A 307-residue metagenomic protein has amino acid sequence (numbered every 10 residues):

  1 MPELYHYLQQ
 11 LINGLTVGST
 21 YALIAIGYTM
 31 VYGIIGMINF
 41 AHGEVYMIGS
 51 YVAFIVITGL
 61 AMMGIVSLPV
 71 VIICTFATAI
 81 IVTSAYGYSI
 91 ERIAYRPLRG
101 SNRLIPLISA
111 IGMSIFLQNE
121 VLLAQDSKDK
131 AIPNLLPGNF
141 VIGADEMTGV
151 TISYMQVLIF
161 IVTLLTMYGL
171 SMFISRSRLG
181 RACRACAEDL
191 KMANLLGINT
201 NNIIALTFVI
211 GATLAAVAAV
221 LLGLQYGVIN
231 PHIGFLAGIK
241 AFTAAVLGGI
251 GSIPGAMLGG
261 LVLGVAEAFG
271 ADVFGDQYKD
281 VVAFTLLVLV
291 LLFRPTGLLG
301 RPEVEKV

Functional and structural regions predicted by a protein language model:
M1-A25, V52, M63-T75, S101-I105 (+2 more regions): Membrane-interfacial amphipathic/re-entrant helices at transmembrane-helix boundaries
P2-T20, S127, I152, F173-R178 (+2 more regions): Inter-helical junctions in multi-pass inner-membrane proteins, predominant in energy-converting antiporter-like
S19, Y28-Y51, G100-I105, L179-A182 (+6 more regions): Short, non-helical or kinked segments that cap or interrupt transmembrane helices
G33-A41, A85-D129, F173-G180, F235-G238 (+2 more regions): Short loop segments and helix-boundary regions at transmembrane helix junctions of multi-pass inner-membrane proteins
I34-M37, A41-S89, I93, G249 (+1 more regions): Membrane-embedded helix boundary and interhelical linker motif in transport proteins
M63-M113, E120, L258-L263, E267 (+1 more regions): Alpha-helical transmembrane segments within multi-pass membrane transporters and channels
P97-L98, P106-R176, I203, F269 (+4 more regions): Transmembrane helix-bundle core of multi-pass membrane transporters and related energy-transducing complexes
T148-I229, I253-L258: Helix-loop-helix "hairpin" substructures at the membrane interface of multi-pass membrane proteins
